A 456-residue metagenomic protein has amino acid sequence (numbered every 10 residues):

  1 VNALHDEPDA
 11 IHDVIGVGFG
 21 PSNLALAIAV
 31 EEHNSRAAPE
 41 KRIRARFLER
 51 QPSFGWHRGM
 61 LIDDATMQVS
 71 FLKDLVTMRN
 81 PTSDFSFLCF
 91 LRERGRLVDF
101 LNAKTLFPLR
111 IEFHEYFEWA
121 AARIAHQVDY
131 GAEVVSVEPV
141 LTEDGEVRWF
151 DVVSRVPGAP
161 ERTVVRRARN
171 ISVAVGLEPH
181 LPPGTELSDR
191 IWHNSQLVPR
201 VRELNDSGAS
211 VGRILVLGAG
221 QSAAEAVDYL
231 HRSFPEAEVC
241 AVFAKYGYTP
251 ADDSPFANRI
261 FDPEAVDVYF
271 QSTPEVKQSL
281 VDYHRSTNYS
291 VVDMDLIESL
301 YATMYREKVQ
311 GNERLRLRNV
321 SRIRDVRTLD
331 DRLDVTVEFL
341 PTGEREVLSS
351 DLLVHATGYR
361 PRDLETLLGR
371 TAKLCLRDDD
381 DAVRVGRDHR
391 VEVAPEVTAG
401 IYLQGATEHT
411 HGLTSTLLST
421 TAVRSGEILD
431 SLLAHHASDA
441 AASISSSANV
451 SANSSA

Functional and structural regions predicted by a protein language model:
V1-P52, R58, F100-Q221, E225-A456: Flavin (primarily FAD) cofactor-binding/catalytic cores of flavoenzymes
G55-L75, R79, N258-D262, V292: Glycine-rich phosphate-binding loop and adjoining beta1-alpha1-beta2 segment of Rossmann-like nucleotide-binding folds
T66-D99, V268-V276: Flavin (FAD/FMN) cofactor-binding and adjacent substrate-gating region of FAD-dependent oxidoreductase domains
